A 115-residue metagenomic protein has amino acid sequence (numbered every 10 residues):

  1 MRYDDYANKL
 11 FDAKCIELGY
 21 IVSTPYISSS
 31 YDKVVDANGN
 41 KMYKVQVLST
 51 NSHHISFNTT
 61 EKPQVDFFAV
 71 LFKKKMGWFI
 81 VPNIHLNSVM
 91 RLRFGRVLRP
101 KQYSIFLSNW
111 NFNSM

Functional and structural regions predicted by a protein language model:
M1-S29, V34-M115: Mixed-charge (Asp/Glu-Lys/Arg
